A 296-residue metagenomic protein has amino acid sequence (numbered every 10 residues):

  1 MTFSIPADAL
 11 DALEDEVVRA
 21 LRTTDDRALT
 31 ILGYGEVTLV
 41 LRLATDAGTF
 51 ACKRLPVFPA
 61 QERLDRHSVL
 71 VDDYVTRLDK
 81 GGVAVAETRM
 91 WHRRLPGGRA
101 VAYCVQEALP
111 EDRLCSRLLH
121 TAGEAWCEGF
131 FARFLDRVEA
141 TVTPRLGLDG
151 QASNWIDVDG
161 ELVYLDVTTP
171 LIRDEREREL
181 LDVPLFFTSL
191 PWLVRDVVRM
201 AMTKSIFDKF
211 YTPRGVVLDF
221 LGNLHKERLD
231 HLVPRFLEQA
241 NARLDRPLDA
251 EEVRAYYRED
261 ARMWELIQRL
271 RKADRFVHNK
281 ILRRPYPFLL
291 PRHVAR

Functional and structural regions predicted by a protein language model:
M1-R27: Juxta-kinase regulatory segment immediately upstream of eukaryotic protein kinase catalytic domains
D11, D25-V75: ATP-binding glycine-rich loop module of kinase domains
F50, A84, C104, V163-L165: Protein kinase-like catalytic core scaffold
P56, V75, G82-A132: Conserved structural core of kinase catalytic domains
Q61-G81, N279-R292: The N-lobe alphaC helix and its flanking beta3-alphaC-beta4 segment of protein kinase-like domains, centered on
V69-V85, L118-S153, L162: Conserved kinase catalytic-core helix
L146-F207: Catalytic activation segment of kinase domains across protein kinase-like and atypical kinase folds
V198-R296: Helical subdomain adjoining the active site within ATP-dependent kinase catalytic cores
